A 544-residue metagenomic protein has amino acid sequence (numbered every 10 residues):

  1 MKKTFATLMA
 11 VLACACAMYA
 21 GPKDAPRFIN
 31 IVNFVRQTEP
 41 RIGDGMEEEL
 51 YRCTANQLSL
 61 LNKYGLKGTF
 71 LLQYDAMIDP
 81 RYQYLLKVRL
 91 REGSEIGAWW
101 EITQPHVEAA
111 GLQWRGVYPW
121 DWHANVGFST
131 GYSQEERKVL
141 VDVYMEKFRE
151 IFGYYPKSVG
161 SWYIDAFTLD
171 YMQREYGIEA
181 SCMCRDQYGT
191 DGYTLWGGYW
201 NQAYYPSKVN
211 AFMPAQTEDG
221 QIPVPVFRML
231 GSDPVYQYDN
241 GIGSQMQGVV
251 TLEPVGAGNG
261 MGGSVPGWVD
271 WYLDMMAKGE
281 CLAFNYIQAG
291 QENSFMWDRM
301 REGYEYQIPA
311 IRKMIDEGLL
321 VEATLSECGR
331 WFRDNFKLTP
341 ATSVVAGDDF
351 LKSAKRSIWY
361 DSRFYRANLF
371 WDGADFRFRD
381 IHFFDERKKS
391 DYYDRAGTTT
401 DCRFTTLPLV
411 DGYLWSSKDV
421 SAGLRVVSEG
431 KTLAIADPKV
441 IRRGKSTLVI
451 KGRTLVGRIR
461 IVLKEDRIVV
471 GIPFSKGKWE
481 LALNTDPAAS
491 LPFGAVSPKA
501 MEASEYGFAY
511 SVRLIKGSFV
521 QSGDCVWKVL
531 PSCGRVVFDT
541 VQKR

Functional and structural regions predicted by a protein language model:
Y19, M261-V265, I287-G290, A500-R544: Beta-strand-rich recognition/accessory modules
G21-R91, F284-Y286: Active-site beta->alpha N-cap acidic-glycine motif
R36, R52, N56, E146 (+4 more regions): Catalytic grooves of carbohydrate-active enzymes
G43-Y51, L71-Q83, Q104-V107, G160-L169 (+3 more regions): Acidic-and-aromatic substrate-binding clefts and catalytic sites of carbohydrate-active enzymes
Y74-Y163, Q221-E253, C281-F295, T405 (+1 more regions): Metal-dependent polysaccharide deacetylase catalytic core of the NodB/CE4 family, i.e., the active-site-bearing domain
S133-K208, D466-I468: Catalytic domains of cell-wall/extracellular-matrix polysaccharide-remodeling enzymes, centered on de-N-acetylation
L369-L448, V456: Acidic-aromatic substrate-binding/catalytic surfaces of carbohydrate-active enzymes
S446-P492: Acidic, contiguous internal or C-terminal segments within carbohydrate-active enzymes that form a structured patch used
